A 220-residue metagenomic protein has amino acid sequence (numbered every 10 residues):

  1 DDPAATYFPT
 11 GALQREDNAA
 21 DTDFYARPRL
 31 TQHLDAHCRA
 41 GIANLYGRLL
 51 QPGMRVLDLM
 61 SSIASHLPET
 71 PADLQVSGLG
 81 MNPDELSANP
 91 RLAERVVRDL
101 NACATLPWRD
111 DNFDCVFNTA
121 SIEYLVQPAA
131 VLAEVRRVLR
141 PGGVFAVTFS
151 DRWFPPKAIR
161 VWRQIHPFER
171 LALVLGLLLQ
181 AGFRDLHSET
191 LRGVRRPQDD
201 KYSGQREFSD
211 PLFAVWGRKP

Functional and structural regions predicted by a protein language model:
D1-Q51: Class I SAM-dependent methyltransferase Rossmann-like catalytic core, especially the SAM/SAH-binding loop
G41, I165-L191: Short alpha-helix
G41-L106: Class I SAM-dependent methyltransferase SAM/SAH-binding core
C103-V116: A short acidic, Gly/Pro-enriched loop at the edge of an enzyme's catalytic core that lines a small-molecule cofactor
D114-A129: A short SAM/SAH-binding and catalytic strip from SAM-dependent methyltransferases
A129-V144: A short glycine-rich, Lys/Arg-flanked "PGG" loop and its adjoining helix->strand segment in the class I
V144-L175: Conserved class I S-adenosyl-L-methionine
G182, R196-P220: Core SAM-dependent methyltransferase catalytic element
